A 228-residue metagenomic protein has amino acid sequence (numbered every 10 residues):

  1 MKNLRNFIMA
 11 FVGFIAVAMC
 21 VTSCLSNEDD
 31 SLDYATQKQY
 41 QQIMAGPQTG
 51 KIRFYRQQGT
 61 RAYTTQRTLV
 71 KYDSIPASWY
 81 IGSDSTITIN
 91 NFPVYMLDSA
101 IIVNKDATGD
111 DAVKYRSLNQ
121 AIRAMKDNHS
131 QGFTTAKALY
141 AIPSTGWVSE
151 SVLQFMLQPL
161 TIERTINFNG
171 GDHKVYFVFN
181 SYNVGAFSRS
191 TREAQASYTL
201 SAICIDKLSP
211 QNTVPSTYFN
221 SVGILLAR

Functional and structural regions predicted by a protein language model:
K2-N6, M19, L25-D110: Acidic/polar, low-complexity intrinsically disordered N-terminal segments immediately downstream of a Sec signal
A10-C20: Bacterial N-terminal signal peptides
S23-S26, S144, S188: Short linear Ser/Thr-Pro motifs
D30, N169-R228: Edge beta-strand at a domain terminus
G50-Q57, Q158-T165, Y198-D206: Generic short beta-strand segments
I81-Y182: Predominantly extracellular/secreted and cell-surface proteins with exposed, flexible low-complexity segments
